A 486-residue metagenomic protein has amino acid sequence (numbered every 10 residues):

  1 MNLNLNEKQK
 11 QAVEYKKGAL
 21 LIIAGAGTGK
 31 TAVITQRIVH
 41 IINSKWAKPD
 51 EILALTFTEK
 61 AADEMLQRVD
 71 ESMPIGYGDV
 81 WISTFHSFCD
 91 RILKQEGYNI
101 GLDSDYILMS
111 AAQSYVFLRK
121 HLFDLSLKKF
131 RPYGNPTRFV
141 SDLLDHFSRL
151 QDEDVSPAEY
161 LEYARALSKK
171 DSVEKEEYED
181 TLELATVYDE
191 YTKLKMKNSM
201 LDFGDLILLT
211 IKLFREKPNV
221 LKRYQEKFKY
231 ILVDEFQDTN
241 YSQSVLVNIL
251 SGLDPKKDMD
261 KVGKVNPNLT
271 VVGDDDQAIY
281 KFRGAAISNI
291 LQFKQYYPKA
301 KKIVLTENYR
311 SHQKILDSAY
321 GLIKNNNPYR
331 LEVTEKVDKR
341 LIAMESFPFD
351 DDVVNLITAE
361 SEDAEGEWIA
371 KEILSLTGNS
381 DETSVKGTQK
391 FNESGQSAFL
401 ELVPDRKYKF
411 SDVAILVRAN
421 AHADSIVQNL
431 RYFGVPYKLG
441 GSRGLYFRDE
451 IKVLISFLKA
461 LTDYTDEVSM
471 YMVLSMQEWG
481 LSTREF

Functional and structural regions predicted by a protein language model:
M1-Q67, E177, N219, E226 (+3 more regions): Conserved motor-region signature of P-loop NTPase helicases/translocases
K17-A19, V39-L208, F214, P218-L221 (+5 more regions): A basic/glycine-biased coupling hinge at the interface between accessory DNA-binding modules
I92-K94, T210, S242-Q243, F282: Short, function-defining helix-loop hinge/capping sites that tune catalysis or transport
T210-I211, I415: A short amphipathic helical element positioned immediately N-terminal to and/or at the very start of a transmembrane
